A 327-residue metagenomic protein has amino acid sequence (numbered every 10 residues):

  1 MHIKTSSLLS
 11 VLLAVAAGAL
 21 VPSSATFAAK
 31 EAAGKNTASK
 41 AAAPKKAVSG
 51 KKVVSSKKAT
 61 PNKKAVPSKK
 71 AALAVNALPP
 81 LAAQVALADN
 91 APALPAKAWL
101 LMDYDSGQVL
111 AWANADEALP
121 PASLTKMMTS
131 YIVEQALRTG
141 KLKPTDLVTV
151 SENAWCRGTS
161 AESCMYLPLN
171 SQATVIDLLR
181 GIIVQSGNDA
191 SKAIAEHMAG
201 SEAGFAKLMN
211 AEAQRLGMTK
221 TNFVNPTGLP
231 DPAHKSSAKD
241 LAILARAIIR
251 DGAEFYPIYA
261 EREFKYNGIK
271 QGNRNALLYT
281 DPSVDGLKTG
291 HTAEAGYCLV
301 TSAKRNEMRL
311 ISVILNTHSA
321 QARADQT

Functional and structural regions predicted by a protein language model:
H2-S10, P22-A77, A82-V85, D105-A111 (+3 more regions): Structured C-terminal helix/loop/strand segments within mature extracytoplasmic catalytic/sensor domains
T5, T26, T37, T60 (+14 more regions): Residue-identity detector for threonine
V15-S23: Hydrophobic h-region of N-terminal signal peptides that target proteins for export in Gram-negative bacteria
K69-K239, R246-R250: Active-site-adjacent loops and short helices of periplasmic peptidoglycan-processing enzymes
M218-N222, P230-T327: Domain-terminus/edge residues, biased toward the C-terminal soluble/receptor-binding domains of extracytoplasmic
